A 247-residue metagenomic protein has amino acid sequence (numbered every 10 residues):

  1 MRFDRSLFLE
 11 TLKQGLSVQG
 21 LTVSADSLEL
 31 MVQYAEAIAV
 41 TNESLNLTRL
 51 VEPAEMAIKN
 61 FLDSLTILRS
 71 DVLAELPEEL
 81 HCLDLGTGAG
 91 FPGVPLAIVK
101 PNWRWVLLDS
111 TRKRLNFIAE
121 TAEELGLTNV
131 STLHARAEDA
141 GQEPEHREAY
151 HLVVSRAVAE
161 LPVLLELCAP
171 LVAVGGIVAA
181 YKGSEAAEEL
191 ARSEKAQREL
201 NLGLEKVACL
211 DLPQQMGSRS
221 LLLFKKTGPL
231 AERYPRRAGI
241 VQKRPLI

Functional and structural regions predicted by a protein language model:
M1-E79, L83, K113-V130: Class I SAM-dependent transferase core
I38, L96, K182, F224: Residue-level signal for inorganic ion chemistry
L65-E166: Conserved SAM/SAH cofactor-binding pocket of Class I
K100, V172-V174: Helix-to-beta-strand junctions that scaffold the AdoMet/dcAdoMet cofactor pocket in Class I SAM-dependent enzymes
R114-N116, A186, L190: Short alpha-helix immediately C-terminal to the canonical SAM-binding loop
E138, E160, G183-A187, L212: Short "lid" loop at the C-terminus of a central beta-strand within the Rossmann-like core of SAM-dependent
G175-E185: Conserved beta-strand signature within the Rossmann-like core of class I S-adenosyl-L-methionine
A191-I247: SAM/dcSAM-binding transferase cores
